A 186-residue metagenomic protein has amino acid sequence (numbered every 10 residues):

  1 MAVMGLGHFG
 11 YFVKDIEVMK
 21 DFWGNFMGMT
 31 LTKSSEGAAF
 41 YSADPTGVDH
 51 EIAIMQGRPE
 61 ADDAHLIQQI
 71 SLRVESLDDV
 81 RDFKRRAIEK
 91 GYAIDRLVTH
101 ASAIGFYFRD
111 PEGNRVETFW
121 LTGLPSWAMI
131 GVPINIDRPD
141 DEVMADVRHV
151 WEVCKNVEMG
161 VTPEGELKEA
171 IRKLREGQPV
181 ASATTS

Functional and structural regions predicted by a protein language model:
M1-Y41, H65: N-terminal "first-domain core" detector
H8, V48-H50, Q69, H100: Histidine-centered active-site/metal-ligand motif
K14-E17, S71-R115, W120-S126, I136-S186: Vicinal oxygen chelate
T30-H65, R115-T122: Conserved short beta-strand elements that form part of the metal-binding/catalytic scaffold of enzyme active sites
H65-L66, R81: Glycine-rich, pocket-lining loop/helix-strand segments that form or immediately flank
M129-P133: Short functional hotspots where side chains directly engage DNA or cofactors
